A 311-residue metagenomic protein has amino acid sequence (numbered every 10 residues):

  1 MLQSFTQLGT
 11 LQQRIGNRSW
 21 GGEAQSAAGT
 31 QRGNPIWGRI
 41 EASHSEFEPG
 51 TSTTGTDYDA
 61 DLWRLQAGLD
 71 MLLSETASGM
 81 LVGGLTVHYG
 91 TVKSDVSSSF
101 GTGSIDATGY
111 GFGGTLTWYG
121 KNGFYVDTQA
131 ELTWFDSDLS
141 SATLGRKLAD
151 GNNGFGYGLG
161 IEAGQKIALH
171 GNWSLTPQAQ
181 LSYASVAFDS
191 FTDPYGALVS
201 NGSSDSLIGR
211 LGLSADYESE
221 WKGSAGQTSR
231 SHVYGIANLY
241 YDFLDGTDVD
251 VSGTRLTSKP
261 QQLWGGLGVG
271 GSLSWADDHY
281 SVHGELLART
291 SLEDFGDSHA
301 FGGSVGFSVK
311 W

Functional and structural regions predicted by a protein language model:
M1-R14, R18, N34-I36: Long, low-complexity repeat tracts used as extracellular stalks/passenger repeats and O-glycosylation platforms
F5, T30-P35, R39-W311: Membrane translocator/pore-forming domains, dominated by Gram-negative outer-membrane beta-barrels
G16-A27: A short, compositionally biased domain-edge/stem linker segment
